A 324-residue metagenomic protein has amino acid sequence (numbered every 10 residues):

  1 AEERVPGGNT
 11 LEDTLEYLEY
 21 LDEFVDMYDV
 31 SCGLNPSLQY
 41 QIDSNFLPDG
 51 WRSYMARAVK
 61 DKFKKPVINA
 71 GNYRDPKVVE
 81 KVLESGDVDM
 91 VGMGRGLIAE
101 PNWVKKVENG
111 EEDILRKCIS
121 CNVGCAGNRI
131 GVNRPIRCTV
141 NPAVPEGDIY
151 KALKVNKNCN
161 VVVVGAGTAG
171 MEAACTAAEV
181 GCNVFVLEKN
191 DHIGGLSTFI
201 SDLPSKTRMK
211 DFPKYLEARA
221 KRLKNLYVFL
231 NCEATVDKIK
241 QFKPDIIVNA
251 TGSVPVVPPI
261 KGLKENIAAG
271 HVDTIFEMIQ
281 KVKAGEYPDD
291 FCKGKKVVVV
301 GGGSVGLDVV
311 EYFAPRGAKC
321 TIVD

Functional and structural regions predicted by a protein language model:
A1-V164, T168, E172-E179, N183-V184 (+3 more regions): Flavin-dependent oxidoreductase catalytic cores
V25, V88, L226, P244-D245 (+1 more regions): Local beta-strand N-terminus motif with an aromatic residue
I42-F46, S201-K206, K264-E265: Short glycine-enriched, charge-decorated loop/helix-capping segments at active-site entrances that position
V79-G92, L97-I98, N102, D113 (+7 more regions): C-terminal structured "cap/appendage" subdomains that terminate the fold
V155-L187, V228-K243, T251-I260, I275-D324: Rossmann-like dinucleotide/flavin-binding elements
I193-S197, I322-D324: NAD(P)-binding Rossmann-fold cofactor-contacting core
L196-K243: N-terminal Rossmann-like dinucleotide/flavin-binding domain of flavoprotein oxidoreductases that bind FAD/FMN
